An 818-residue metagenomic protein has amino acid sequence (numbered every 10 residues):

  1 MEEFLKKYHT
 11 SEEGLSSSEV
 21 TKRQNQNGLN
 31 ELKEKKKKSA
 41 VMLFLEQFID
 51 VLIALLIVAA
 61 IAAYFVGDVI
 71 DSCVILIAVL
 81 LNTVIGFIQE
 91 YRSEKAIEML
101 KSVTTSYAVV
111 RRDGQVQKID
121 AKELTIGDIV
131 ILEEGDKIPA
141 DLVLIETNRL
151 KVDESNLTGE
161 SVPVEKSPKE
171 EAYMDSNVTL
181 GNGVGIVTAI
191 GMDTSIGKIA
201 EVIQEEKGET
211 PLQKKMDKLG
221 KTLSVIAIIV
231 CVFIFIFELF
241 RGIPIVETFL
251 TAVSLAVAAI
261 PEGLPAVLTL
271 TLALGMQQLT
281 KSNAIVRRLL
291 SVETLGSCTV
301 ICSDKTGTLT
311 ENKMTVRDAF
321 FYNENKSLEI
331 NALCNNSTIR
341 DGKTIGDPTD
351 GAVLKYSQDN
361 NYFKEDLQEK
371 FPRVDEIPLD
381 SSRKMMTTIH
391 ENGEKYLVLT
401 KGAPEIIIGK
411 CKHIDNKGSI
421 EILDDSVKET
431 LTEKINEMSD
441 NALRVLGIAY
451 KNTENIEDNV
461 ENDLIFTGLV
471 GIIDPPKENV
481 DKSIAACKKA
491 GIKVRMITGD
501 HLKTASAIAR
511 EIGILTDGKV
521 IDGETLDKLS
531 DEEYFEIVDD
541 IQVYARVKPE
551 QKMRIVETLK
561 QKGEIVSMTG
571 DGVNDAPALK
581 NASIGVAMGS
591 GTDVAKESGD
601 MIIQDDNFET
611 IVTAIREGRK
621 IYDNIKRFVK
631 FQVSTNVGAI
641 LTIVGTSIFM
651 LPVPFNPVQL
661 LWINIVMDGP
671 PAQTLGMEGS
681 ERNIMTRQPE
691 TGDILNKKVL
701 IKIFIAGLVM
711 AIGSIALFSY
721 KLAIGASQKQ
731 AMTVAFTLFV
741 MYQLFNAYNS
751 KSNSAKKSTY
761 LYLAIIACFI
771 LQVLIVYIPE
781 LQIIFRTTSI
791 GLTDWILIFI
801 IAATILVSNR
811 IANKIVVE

Functional and structural regions predicted by a protein language model:
M1-T686, L708, S719, F736 (+2 more regions): Conserved cytosolic headpiece of P-type ATPases
G418-S419, I724-Q728: Short helix-coil transition/hinge motifs at the ends and kinks of transmembrane helices, capturing the brief
P689-L708, K729-Q730: Membrane-water interface at loop-to-transmembrane-helix junctions
G713: Active-site phosphate/pyrophosphate-binding segments
A716-G725: Juxtamembrane and boundary regions of transmembrane helices in multi-pass small-molecule transporters and channels
S727-L738: Structural signature of hydrophobic alpha-helical transmembrane segments
